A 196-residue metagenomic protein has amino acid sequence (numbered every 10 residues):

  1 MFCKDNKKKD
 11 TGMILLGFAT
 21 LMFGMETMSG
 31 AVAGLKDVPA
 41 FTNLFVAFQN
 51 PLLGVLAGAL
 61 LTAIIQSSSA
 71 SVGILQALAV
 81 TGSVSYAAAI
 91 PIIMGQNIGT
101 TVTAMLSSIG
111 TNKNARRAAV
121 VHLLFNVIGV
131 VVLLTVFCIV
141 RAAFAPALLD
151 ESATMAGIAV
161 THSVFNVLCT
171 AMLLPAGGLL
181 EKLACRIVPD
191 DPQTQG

Functional and structural regions predicted by a protein language model:
M1-K7, A104-G110: C-terminal ends of transmembrane helices
K7-M13, F41, Q49, S83-P91 (+1 more regions): Membrane-water interface of transmembrane alpha-helices in multipass transporters/channels
I14-L60, L78: Helix-loop-helix hairpins and the membrane-proximal interhelical loops of multi-pass alpha-helical transport proteins
I14-M22, V46, G58, T62 (+4 more regions): Alpha-helical transmembrane segments of multi-pass membrane proteins, especially transporters and channels
T62-G99, S108-N114, V120, R141-A147: Membrane-interfacial helix-loop connectors
N97, T101-V102, L123-T135, A159-L179 (+1 more regions): Hydrophobic transmembrane alpha-helical segments of multi-pass transport and channel proteins
K113, G129, L134-A156, K182: Multi-pass alpha-helical transmembrane bundle typical of ion/small-solute transporters and intramembrane aspartyl
G177-G196: Non-transmembrane accessory domains of multi-pass membrane transporters/channels
